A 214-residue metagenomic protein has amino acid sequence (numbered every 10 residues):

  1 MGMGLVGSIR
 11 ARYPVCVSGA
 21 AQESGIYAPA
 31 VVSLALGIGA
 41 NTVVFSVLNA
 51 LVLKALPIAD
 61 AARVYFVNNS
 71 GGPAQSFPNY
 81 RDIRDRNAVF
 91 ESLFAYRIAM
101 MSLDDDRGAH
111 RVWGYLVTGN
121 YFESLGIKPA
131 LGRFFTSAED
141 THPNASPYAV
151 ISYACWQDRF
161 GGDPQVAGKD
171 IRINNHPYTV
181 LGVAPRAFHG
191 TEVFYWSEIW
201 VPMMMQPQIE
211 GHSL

Functional and structural regions predicted by a protein language model:
M1-A35: N-terminal Sec/SRP start-transfer signal
M1-V6, V67-A74, D106, W113 (+1 more regions): Acyl-group handling in specialized metabolite and lipid biosynthesis
A20-E23, T42, V52, V67 (+5 more regions): Generic structural signal for small/hydrophobic residues in well-ordered secondary structure, especially within
L36-R63: Alpha-helical transmembrane segments
N49, F77-Y80, R84-N87, T118-F122 (+1 more regions): Extracytoplasmic/secreted envelope proteins and their assembly/folding machinery, especially bacterial periplasmic
L56-M100: Membrane-proximal extracellular/periplasmic loop immediately following the first transmembrane helix
S70, D104-G108, N174-H176: Short strand-coil-strand connectors
M100, G114-S137, S146-L214: Mid-to-C-terminal secondary-structure elements that act as membrane-proximal/extracytoplasmic interface segments
